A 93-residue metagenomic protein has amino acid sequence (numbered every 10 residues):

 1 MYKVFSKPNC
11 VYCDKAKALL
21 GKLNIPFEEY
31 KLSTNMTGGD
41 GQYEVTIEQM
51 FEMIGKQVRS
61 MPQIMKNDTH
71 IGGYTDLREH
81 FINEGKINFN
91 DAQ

Functional and structural regions predicted by a protein language model:
M1-K31: Local sequence-structure signature of Cys/Sec-based thiol-disulfide redox active-site neighborhoods
V11, N35, T69: Glycine-/small-residue-rich active-site loops that bind phosphorylated ligands and cofactors
K17, L23-E28, M53, E79-H80 (+1 more regions): Non-catalytic interaction surface on structured domains
L20, T46-M50, N83-E84: Short, aromatic/basic amphipathic alpha-helical patches
S33-V58: Thioredoxin-like thiol-disulfide oxidoreductase module
R59-S60, K66-Q93: Non-catalytic, surface beta->alpha helical segment in thiol-disulfide oxidoreductase systems
